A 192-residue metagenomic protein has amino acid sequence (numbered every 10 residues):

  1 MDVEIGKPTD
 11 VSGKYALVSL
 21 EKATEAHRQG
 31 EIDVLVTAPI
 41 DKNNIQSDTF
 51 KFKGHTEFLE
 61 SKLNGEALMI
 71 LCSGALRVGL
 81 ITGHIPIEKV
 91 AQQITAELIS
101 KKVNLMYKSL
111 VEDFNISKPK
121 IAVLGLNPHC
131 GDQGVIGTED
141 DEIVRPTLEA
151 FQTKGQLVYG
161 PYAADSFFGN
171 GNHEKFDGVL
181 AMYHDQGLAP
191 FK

Functional and structural regions predicted by a protein language model:
M1-G54, E97, K101-M182, Q186-K192: Contiguous, glycine/small-aliphatic-enriched amphipathic segments in soluble metabolic enzymes
V3-E4, F58, K62-N64, L76 (+2 more regions): Residue-level signal for well-ordered alpha-helical segments
V34, E66-L68, R77, L157: Proline-centered loop/turn at the N-terminus of a beta-strand
S47-G74: Short, acidic/small-residue loops that bind anionic groups at enzyme active sites
L71-K101: Ligand-binding beta-strand-loop-alpha-helix segment within the catalytic cores of soluble metabolic enzymes
